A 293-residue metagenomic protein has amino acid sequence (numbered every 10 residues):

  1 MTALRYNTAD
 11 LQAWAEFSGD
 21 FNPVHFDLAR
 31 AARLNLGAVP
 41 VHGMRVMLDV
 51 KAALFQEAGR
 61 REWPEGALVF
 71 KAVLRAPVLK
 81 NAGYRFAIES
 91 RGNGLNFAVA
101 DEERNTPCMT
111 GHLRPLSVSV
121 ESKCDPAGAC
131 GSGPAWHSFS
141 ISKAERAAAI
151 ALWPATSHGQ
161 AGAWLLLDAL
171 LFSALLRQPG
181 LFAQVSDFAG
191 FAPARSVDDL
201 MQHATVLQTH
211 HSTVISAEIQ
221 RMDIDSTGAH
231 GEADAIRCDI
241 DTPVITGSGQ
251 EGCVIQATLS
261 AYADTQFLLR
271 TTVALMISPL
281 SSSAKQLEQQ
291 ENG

Functional and structural regions predicted by a protein language model:
M1-A3, A67-V69, V73-E145, Q220-G293: HotDog/MaoC-like acyl-thioester-processing domains
M1-G94: Ordered, small/hydrophobic-rich secondary-structure cores
M1-V39, S119-F191: Catalytic strand-loop segment that frames the active site of acyl-thioester-processing enzymes
A32-P64, S157-D225: Active-site helix/loop of acyl-thioester processing domains in fatty-acid/polyketide metabolism, spanning hotdog-fold
L54, R60-R61, G92-N93, S142-R146 (+2 more regions): Alpha-helix boundary/interfacial micro-motifs
